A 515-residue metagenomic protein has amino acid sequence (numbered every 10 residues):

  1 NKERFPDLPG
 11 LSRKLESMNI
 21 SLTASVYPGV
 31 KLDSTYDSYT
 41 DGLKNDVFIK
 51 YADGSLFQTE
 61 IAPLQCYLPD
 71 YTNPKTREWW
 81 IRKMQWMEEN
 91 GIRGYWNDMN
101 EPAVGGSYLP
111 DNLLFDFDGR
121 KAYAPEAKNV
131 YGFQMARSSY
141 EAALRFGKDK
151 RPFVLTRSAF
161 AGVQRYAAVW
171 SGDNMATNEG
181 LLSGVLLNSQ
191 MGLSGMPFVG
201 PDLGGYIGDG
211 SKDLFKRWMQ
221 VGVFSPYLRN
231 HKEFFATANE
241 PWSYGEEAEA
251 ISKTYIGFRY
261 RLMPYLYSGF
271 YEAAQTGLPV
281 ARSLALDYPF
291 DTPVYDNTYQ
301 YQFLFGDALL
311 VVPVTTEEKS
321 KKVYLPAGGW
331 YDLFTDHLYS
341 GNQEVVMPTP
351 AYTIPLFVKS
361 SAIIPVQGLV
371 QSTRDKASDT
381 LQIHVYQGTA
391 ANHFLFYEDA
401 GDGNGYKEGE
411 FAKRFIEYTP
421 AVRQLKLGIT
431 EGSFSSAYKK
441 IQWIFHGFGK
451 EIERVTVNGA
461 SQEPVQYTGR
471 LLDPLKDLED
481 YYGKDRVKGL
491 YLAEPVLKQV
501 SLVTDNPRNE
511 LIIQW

Functional and structural regions predicted by a protein language model:
N1-T353, V358: Catalytic-domain carbohydrate-binding cleft regions of carbohydrate-active enzymes
V47, L56, R145, P152 (+5 more regions): Intrinsic disorder/low-structure terminal segments
L64, E344-V345, V465-L472: A short, sequence-level motif marking secondary-structure junctions
Y331, H337-S340, E451-R454, A460-V465: Surface-exposed loop/edge segments in extracytoplasmic proteins
S360-S461, L471-W515: Accessory, solvent-exposed terminal regions and/or long lumenal/extracellular loops of proteins
